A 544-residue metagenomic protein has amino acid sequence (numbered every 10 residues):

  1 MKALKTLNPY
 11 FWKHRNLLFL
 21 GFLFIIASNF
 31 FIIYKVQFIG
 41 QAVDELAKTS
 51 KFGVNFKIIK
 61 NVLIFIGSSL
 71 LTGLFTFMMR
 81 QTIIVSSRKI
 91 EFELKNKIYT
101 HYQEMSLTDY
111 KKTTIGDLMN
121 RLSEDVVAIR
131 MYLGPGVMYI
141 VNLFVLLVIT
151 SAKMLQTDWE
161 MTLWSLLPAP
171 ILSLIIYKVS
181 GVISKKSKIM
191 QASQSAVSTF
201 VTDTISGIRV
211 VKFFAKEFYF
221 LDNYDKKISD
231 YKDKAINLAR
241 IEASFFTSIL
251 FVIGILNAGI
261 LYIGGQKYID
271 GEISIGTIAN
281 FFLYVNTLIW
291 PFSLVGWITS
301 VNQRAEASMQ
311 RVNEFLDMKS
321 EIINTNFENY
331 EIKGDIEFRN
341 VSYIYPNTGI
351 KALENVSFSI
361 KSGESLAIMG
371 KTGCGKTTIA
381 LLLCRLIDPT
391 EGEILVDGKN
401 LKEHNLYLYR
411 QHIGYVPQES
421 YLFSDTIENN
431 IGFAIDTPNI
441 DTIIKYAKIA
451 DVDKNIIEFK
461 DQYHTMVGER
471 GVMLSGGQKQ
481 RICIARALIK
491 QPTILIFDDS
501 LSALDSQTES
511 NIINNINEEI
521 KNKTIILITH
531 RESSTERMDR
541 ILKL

Functional and structural regions predicted by a protein language model:
F11, I83-I84, Q103-L147: Juxtamembrane loop-to-helix connectors within ABC transporter transmembrane domains
L18-F75, T82, L155-E160, G271-I275: Transmembrane helix-loop-helix hairpins at lipid-water interfaces of multipass membrane proteins, especially the type-1
V36-G40, I64, S68-L71, G136-S180 (+1 more regions): A hydrophobic transmembrane-helix motif
Y102, Y224, V312, F338-N340: Conserved catalytic Walker-motif region of ABC-type ATPase nucleotide-binding domains
E104-T108, E124-L133, V137, V182-T199 (+6 more regions): An intracellular "coupling" helix at the cytosolic face of ABC transporter transmembrane type-1 domains
K212, K216, R240, L288-F315: Cytosolic ends of transmembrane helices, especially the final helix of ABC transmembrane type-1 domains
E331-L544: ABC-type nucleotide-binding domain
